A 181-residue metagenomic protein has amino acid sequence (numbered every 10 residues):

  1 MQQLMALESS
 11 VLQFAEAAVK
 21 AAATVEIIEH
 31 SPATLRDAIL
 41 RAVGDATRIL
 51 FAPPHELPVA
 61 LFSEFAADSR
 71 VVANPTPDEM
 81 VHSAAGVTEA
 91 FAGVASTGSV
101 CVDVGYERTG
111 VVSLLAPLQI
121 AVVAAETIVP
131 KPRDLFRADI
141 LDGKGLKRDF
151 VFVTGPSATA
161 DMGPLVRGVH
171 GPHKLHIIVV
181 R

Functional and structural regions predicted by a protein language model:
M1-R181: The feature marks the mature, well-folded catalytic cores of soluble enzymes
